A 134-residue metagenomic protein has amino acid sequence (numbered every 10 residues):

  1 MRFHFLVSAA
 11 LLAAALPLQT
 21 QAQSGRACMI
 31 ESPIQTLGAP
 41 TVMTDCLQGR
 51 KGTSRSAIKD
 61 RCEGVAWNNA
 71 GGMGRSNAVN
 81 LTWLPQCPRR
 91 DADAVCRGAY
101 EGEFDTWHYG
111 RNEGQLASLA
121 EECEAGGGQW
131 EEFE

Functional and structural regions predicted by a protein language model:
M1-S8: Bacterial N-terminal signal peptides that target proteins for export
A9-A10, T20: Cleavable N-terminal signal peptides
L11-A13, C87: Sterically constrained small-residue positions within well-ordered secondary structures of folded domains
A15-Q19: N-terminal signal peptide c-region/cleavage motif recognized by signal peptidases
Q23-E134: Extracellular/cell-surface secretome signature
